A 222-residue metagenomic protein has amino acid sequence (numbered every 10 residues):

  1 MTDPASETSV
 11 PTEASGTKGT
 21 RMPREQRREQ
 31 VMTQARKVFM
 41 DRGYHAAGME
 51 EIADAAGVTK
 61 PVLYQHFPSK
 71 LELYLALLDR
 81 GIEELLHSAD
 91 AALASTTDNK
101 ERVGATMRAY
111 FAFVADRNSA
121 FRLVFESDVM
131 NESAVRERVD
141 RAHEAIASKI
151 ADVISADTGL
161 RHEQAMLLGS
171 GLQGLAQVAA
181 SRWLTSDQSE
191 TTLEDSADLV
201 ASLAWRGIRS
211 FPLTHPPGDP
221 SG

Functional and structural regions predicted by a protein language model:
M1-S15, A112, D116, S148-A156 (+2 more regions): C-terminal peripheral helix-coil segments that are non-catalytic and often amphipathic
D3, N118-L123, A134-E137, L167 (+2 more regions): An extended, acidic
R28-E29, M49, L71, L75 (+7 more regions): Short, structured helix-loop boundary elements
Q30, Q34, V38-E72, A76: Helix-turn-helix
F67, F125-N131: Short helix-capping/turn signature of helix-turn-helix
A76, A91-S119, L168-L172, A197: Hydrophobic alpha-helical connector segments
E83-L86, S133-T158, M166-G171, V178 (+1 more regions): Amphipathic alpha-helical packing segments from all-alpha helical-bundle domains
R122-F125, H162, T192, P216-P217: Short, hydrophobic secondary-structure boundary micro-motifs
